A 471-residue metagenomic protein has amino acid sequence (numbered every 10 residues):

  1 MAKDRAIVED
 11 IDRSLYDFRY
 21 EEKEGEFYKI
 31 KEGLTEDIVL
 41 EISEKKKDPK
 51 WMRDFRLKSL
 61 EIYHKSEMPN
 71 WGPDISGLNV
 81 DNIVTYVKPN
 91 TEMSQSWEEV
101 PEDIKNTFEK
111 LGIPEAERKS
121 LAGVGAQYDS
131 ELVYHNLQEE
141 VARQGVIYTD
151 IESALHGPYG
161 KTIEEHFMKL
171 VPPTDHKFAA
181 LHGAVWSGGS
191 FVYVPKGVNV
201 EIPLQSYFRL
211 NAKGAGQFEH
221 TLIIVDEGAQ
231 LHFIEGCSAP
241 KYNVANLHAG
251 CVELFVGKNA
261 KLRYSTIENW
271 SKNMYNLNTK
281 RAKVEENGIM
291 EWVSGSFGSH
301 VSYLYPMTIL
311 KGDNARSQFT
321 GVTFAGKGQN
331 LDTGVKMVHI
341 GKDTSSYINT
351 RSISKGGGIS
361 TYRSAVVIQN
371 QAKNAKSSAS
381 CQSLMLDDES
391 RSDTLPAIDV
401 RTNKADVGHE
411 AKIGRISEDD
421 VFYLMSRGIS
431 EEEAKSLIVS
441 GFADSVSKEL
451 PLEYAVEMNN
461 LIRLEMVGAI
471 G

Functional and structural regions predicted by a protein language model:
A2-E22, K31-G33, Y454-I470: Intrinsically disordered, low-complexity terminal tails
R5-E9, R13, Y28-A180, N349-S352: N-terminal amphipathic, basic helical "cap/leader" segment at the start of enzyme domains
R19-E21, E36-L40, D399-V400: Short acidic (Asp/Glu) and glycine-rich catalytic loops that position anionic groups and cofactors
Y134-N136, E140-I429, A443-G471: Conserved beta-strand/loop scaffold segments within soluble protein domains that form the structured core and edges
